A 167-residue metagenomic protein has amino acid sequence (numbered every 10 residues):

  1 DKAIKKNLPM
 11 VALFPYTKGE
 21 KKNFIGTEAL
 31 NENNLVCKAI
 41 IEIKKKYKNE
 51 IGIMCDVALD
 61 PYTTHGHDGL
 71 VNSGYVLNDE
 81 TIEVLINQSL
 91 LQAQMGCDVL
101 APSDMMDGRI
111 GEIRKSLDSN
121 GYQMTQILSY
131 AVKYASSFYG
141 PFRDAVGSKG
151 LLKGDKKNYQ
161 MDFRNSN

Functional and structural regions predicted by a protein language model:
D1-N167: Alpha/beta enzyme core
